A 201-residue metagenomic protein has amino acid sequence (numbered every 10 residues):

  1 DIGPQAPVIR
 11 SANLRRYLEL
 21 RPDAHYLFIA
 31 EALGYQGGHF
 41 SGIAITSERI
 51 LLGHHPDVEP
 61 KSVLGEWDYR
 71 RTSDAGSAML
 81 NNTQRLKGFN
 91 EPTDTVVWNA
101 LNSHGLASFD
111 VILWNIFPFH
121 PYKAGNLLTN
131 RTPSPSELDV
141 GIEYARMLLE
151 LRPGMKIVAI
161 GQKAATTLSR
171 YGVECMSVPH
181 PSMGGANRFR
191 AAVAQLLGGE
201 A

Functional and structural regions predicted by a protein language model:
D1-K156, A164-T166, Y171: A polyanion-binding, active-site-adjacent surface
G172-A201: Short, flexible loop segments at boundaries between secondary-structure elements
